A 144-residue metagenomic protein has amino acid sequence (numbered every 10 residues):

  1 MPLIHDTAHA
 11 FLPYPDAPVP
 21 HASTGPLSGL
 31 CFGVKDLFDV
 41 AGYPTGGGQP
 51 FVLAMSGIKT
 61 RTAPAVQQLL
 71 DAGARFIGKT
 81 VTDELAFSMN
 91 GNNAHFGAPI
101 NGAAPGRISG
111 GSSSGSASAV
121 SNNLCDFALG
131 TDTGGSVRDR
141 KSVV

Functional and structural regions predicted by a protein language model:
M1-D126: Gly/Ser-rich catalytic/binding loops embedded in alpha/beta enzyme cores
L129: Short Ser/Thr-interspersed hydrophobic loop/turn segments at strand-loop and sheet-helix junctions that line or gate
G135-R138: Short gly/pro/ser/thr-enriched loop/turn and capping motifs at secondary-structure boundaries
V143-V144: Conserved small/polar residues in nucleotide/adenosyl-binding loops
